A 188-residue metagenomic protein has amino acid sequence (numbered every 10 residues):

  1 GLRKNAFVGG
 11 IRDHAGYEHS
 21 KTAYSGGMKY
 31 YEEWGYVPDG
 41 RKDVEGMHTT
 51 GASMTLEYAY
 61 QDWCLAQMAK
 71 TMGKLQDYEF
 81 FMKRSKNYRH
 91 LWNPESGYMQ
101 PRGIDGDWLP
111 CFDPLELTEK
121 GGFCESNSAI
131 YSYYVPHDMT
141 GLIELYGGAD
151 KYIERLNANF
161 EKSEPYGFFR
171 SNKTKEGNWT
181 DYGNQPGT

Functional and structural regions predicted by a protein language model:
G1-T188: Active-site core of glycosidic bond-cleaving carbohydrate-active enzymes
